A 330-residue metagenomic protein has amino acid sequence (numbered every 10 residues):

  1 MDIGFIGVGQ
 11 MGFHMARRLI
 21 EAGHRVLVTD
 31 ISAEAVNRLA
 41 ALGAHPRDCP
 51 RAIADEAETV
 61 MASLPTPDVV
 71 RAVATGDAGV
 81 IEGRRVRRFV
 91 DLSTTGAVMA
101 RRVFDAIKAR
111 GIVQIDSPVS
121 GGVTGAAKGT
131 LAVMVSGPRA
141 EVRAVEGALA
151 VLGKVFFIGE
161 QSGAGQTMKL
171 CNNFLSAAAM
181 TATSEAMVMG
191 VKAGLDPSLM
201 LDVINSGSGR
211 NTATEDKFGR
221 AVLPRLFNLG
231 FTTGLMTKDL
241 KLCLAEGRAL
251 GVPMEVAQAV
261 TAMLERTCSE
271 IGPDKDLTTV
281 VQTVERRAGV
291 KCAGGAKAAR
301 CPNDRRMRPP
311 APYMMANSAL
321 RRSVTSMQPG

Functional and structural regions predicted by a protein language model:
M1-S63, R87, L92-S93, K154: NAD(P)+-binding Rossmann beta1-loop-alpha1 motif at the extreme N-terminus of oxidoreductases
V8, T95-A177: Rossmann-fold dinucleotide-binding core
V26, P46, V113-I115, F156 (+2 more regions): Hydrophobic beta-strand scaffold residues
P50-V113: Rossmann-fold NAD(P) dinucleotide-binding segment
A144, A164-R287: Helical "substrate-binding/catalytic lid" subdomain of Rossmann-like NAD(P)-dependent dehydrogenases/reductases
R305-R308, N317-S326: Low-acidity, Ser/Thr- and Arg-rich intrinsically disordered low-complexity segments
